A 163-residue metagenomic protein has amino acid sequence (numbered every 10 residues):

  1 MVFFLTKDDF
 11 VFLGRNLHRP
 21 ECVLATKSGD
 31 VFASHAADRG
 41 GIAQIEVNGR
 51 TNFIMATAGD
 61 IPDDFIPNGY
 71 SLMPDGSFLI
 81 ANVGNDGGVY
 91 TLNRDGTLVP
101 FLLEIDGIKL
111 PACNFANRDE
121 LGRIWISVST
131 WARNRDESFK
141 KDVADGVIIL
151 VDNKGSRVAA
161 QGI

Functional and structural regions predicted by a protein language model:
M1-I163: Sequence-structural signature of mature extracellular/luminal beta-sheet repeat domains, prominently beta-propellers
